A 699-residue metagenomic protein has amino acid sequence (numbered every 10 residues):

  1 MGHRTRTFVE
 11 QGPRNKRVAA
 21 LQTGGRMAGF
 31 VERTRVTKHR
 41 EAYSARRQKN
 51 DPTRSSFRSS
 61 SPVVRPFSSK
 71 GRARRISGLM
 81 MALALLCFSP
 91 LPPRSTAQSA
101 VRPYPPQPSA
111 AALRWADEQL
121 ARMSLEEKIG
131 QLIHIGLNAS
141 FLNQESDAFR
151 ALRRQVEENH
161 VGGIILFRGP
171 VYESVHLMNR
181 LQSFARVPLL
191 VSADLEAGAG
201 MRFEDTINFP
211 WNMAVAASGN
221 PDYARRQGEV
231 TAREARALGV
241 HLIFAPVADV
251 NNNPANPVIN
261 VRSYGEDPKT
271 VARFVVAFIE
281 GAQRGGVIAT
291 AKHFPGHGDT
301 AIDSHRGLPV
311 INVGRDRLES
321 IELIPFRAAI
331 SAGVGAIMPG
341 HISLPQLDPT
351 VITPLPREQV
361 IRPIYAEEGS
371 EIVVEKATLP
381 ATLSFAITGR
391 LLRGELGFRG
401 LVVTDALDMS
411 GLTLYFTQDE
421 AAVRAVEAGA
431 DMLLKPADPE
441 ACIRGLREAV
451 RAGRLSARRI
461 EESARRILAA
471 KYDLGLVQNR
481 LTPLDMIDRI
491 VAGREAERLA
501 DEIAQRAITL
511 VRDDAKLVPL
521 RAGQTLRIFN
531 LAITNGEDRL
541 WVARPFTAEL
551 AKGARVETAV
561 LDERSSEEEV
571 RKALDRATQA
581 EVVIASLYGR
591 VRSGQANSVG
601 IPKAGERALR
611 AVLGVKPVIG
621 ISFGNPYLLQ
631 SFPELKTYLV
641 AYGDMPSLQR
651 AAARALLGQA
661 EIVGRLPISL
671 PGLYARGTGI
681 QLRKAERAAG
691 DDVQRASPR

Functional and structural regions predicted by a protein language model:
F8, F30, Y43, S56-F57 (+2 more regions): Aromatic (phenylalanine/tyrosine) cluster motif
K38, K49-N50: Polybasic, lysine-rich low-complexity intrinsically disordered segments
T53, F57, V63-M80: Bacterial N-terminal signal peptides that target proteins for export
G78-P90: Bacterial N-terminal signal peptides
A97-R154, S384, G394, L414-R699: Preference for extracellular/luminal or secreted protein segments
A121-S124, I164, E173-L189, A193 (+3 more regions): Second-shell residues forming the walls of enzyme active-site clefts
N138-F141, V191-M201, H241-N251, A291-H297 (+2 more regions): Short glycine-enriched loops at secondary-structure junctions
R150-F167, E229-L242: Catalytic domains of carbohydrate-active enzymes, especially glycoside hydrolases
